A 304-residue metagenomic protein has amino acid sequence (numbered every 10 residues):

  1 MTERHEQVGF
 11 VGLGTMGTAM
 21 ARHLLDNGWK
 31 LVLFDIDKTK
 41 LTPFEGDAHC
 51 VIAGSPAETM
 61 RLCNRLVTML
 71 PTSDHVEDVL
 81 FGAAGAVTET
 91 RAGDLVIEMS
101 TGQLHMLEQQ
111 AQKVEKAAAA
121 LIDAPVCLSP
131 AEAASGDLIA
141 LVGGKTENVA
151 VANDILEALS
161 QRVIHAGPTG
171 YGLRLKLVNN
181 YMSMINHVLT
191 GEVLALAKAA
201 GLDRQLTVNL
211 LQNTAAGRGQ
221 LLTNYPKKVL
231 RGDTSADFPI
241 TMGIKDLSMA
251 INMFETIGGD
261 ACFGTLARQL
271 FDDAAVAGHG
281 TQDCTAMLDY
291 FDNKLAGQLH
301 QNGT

Functional and structural regions predicted by a protein language model:
M1-M69, D94, M99: NAD(P)+-binding Rossmann beta1-loop-alpha1 motif at the extreme N-terminus of oxidoreductases
T15, A19, R65, P71 (+10 more regions): Amphipathic alpha-helical hairpins
L31, I52, L121-I122, V163 (+2 more regions): Hydrophobic beta-strand scaffold residues
P56-A120: Rossmann-fold NAD(P) dinucleotide-binding segment
T101-M184: Rossmann-fold dinucleotide-binding core
Y171-K294: Helical "substrate-binding/catalytic lid" subdomain of Rossmann-like NAD(P)-dependent dehydrogenases/reductases
